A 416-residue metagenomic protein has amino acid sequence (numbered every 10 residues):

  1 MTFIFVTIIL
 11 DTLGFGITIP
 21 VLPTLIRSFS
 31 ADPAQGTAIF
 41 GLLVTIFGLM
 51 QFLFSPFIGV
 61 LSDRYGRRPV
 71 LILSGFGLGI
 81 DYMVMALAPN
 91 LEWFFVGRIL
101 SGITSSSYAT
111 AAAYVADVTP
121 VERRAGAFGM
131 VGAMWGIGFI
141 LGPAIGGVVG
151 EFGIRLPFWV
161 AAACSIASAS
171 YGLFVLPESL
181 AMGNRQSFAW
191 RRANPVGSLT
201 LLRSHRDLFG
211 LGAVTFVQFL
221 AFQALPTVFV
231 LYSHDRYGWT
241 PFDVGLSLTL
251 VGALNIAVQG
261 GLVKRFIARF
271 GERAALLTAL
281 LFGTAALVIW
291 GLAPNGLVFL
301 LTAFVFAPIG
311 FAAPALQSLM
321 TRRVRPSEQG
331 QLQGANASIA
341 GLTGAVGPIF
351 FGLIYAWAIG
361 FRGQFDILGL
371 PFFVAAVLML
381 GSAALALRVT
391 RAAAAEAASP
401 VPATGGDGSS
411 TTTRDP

Functional and structural regions predicted by a protein language model:
V21-T37, T227-V244: Short amphipathic helix-loop junctions that connect adjacent transmembrane helices in Major Facilitator Superfamily/SLC
F52-L91: Conserved MFS/SLC helix-loop-helix module at the cytosolic interface between two early adjacent transmembrane helices
F54-G66, V258-E272: Helix-to-loop junctions at the C-terminal end of transmembrane segments in multipass secondary transporters
G97-G136: Cytoplasmic helix-loop-helix junction between adjacent transmembrane helices in 12-TM secondary transporters
G150-A163, L353-V377: A membrane-interface helix-boundary motif in multi-pass transporters
A169-V175, F373-A403, D415: Multi-pass alpha-helical transporter architecture, strongest for 12-TM Major Facilitator/SLC carriers used
P177-V214, R236, G405-D415: Juxtamembrane intracellular "pre-TM" segments in multi-pass secondary transporters
R273-L316: C-terminal transmembrane helical hairpin of 12-TM major facilitator-type secondary transporters
